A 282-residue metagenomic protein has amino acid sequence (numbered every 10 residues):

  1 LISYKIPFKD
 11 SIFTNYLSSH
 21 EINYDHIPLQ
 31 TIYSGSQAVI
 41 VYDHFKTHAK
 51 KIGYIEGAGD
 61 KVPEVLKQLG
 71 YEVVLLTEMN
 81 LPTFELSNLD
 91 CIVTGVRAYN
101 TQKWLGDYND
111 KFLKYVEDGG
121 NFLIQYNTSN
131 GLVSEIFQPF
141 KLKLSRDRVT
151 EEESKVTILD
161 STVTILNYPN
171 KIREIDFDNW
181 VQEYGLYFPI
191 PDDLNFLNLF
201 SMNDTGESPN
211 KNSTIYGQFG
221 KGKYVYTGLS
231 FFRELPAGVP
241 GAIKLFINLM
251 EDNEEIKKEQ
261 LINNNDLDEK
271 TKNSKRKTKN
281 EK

Functional and structural regions predicted by a protein language model:
L1-I2: Short glycine/proline/serine/threonine-rich loop/turn segments at secondary-structure transition edges
S11-G95, T128, R148-E151, R233 (+1 more regions): Aromatic-Pro/Gly-enriched surface loop or interdomain linker that acts as a lid/target-recognition segment
S36-A38, E78-P82, D107-D110, S208-T214: Alpha-helical scaffolding within the catalytic cores of extracellular/periplasmic polymer-degrading hydrolases
D90-G95, L123, Y224-G228: Structural motif
R97-F177, G241: A glycine-rich, often tryptophan-bearing local segment used as a flexible ligand/cofactor-contacting loop or short
R146-V239, K257: Catalytic beta-strand/loop cores that center a nucleophilic Ser/Cys/Thr and support acyl-enzyme chemistry
G241-N253: Short amphipathic C-terminal alpha-helix that caps PH/PH-like domains
Q260-K282: Sec-dependent signal peptide cleavage junction
